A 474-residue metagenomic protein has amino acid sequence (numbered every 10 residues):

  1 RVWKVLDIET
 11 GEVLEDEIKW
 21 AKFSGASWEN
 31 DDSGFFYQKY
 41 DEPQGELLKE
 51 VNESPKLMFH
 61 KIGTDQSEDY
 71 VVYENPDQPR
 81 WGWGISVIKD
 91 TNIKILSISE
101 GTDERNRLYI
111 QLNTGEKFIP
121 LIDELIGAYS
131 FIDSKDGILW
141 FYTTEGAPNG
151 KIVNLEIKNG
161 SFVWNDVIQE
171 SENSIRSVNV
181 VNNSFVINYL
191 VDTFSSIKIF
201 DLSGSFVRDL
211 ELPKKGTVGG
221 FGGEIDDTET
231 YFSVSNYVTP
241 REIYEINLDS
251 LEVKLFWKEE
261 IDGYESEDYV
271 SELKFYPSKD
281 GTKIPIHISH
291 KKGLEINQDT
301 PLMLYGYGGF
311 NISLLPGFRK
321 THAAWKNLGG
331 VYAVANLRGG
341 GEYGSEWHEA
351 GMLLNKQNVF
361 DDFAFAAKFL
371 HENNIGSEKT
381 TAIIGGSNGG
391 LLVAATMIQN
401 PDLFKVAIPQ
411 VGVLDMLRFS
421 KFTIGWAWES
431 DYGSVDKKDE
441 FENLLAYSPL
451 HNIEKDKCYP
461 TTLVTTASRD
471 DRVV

Functional and structural regions predicted by a protein language model:
R1-T300, F310-L328, L353-N355, K368-E372 (+1 more regions): Peripheral, non-catalytic segments that deliver or gate enzyme domains
K4, V51, L304, T380-G385: Beta-strand segments within the central parallel beta-sheet cores of soluble alpha/beta enzyme folds
D209-L212, L255, Y305, Y343-E346 (+1 more regions): Short acidic (Asp/Glu) and glycine-rich catalytic loops that position anionic groups and cofactors
P301-Y305, Y332, T462: Hydrophobic beta-strand anchors of alpha/beta hydrolase catalytic cores
G306-G308, T466: The conserved beta1-alpha1 loop
G308-F310, N388-G389: Acidic helix/loop microenvironments that form the catalytic cleft of cell-wall polysaccharide enzymes
L328, V334-V474: Active-site-proximal cap/loop segments of hydrolase catalytic domains
